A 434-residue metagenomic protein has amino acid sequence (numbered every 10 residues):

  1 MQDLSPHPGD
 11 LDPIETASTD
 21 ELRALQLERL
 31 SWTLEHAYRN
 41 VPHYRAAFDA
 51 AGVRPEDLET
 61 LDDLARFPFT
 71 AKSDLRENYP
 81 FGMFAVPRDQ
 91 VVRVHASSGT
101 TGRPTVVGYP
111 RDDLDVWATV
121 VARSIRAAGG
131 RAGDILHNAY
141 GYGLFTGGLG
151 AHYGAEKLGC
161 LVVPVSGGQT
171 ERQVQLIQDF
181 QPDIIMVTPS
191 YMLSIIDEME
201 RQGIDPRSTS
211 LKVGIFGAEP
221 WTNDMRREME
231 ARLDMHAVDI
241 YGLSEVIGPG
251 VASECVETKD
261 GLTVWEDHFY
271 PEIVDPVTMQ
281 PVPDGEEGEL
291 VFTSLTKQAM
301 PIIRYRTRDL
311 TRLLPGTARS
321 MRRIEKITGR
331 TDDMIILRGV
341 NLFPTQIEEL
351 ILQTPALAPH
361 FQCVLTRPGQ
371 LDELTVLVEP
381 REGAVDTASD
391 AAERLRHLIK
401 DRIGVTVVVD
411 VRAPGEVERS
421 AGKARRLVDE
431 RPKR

Functional and structural regions predicted by a protein language model:
M1-A96, T101-T119, R123-A127, Q370-L377 (+3 more regions): Nucleotide 5′-phosphate-binding alpha/beta core
M1-T16, F67-V238, V246, G250-G261 (+1 more regions): Active-site phosphate/ATP/adenylate-binding loop shared across adenylate-forming ligases
V162, A237, P271, F361-C363 (+1 more regions): Generic structural signal for residues in well-ordered beta-strands
V165, I240-G242, V274, T366 (+1 more regions): Conserved beta-strand termini and adjacent loop/short-helix elements that scaffold enzyme active sites in alpha/beta
I185, V291, L295-I403, G422: AMP-binding/adenylate-forming catalytic core of the ANL superfamily
T209, W265-H268, R330: Short, solvent-exposed loop/turn segments at the edges of secondary structure
W221-G316: Conserved AMP-binding/adenylate-forming
